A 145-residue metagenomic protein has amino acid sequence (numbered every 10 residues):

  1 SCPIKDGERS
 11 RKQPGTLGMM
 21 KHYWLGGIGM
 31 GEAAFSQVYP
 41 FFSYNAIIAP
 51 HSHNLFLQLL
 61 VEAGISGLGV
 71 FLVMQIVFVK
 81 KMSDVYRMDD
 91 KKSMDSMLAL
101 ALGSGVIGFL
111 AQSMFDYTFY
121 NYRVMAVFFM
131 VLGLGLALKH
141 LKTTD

Functional and structural regions predicted by a protein language model:
C2-P14, H22, G26-A63: Long extracytoplasmic/lumenal interhelical loops at the membrane interface of multi-pass membrane proteins
I28-G29, L68-V70, T143: Extended hydrophobic-aromatic, low-complexity segments
G31, L60-G64, Y120-F128: Membrane-interface micro-motifs in multi-pass membrane enzymes
F41, K81-D84, S113: Transmembrane helix-loop junction
L59-L60, G64, M82, A111 (+1 more regions): Hydrophobic, well-ordered secondary-structure elements that form the walls of internal hydrophobic environments
A63-I107: Hydrophobic transmembrane alpha-helices and their immediate junctions
M94, A99-D145: Transmembrane alpha-helices of multi-pass inner-membrane enzymes
